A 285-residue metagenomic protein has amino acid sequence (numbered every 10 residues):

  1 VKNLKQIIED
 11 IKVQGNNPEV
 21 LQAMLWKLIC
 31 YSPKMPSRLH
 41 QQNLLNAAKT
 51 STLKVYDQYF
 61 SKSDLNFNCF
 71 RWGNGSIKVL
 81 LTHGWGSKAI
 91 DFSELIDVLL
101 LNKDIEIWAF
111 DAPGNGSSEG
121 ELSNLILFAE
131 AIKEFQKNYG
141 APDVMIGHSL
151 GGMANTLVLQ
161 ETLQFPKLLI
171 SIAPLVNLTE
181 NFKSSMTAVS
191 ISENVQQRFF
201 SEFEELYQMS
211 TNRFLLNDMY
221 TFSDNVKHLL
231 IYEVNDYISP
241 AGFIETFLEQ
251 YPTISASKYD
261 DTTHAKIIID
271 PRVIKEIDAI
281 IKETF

Functional and structural regions predicted by a protein language model:
V1-Y59: An N-terminal hydrophobic leader/cap segment in hydrolases
A89, I96-E119: Conserved alpha/beta-hydrolase
L95, V226, P240-E249: Short alpha-helix in the alpha/beta-hydrolase fold that links the catalytic acid
L122-D143: Alpha/beta-hydrolase active-site loop
I146-N155: Gly/Ala-rich beta-loop-alpha elbow adjacent to hydrolase catalytic centers
T162-Y207: Hydrolase active-site cap/lid region
S223-D224, L230-Y232, D236: Short beta-strand/loop motif that positions the catalytic acidic residue of the alpha/beta-hydrolase fold
T262-R272: Catalytic histidine-centered segment of alpha/beta-hydrolase-like enzymes
